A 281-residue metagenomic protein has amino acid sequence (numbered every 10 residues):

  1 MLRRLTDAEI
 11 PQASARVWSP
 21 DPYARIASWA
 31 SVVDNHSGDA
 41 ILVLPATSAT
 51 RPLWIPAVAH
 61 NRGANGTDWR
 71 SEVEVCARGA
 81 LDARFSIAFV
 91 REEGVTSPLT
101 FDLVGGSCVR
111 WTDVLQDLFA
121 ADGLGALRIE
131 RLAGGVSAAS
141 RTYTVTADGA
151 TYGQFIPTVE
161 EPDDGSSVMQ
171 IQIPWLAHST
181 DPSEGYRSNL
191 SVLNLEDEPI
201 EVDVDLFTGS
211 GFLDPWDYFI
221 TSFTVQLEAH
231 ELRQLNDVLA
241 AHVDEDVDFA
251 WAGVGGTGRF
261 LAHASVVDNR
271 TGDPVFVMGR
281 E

Functional and structural regions predicted by a protein language model:
M1-E281: Gly/Pro-rich, tryptophan- and cysteine-flecked surface segments typical of secreted/extracellular proteins
